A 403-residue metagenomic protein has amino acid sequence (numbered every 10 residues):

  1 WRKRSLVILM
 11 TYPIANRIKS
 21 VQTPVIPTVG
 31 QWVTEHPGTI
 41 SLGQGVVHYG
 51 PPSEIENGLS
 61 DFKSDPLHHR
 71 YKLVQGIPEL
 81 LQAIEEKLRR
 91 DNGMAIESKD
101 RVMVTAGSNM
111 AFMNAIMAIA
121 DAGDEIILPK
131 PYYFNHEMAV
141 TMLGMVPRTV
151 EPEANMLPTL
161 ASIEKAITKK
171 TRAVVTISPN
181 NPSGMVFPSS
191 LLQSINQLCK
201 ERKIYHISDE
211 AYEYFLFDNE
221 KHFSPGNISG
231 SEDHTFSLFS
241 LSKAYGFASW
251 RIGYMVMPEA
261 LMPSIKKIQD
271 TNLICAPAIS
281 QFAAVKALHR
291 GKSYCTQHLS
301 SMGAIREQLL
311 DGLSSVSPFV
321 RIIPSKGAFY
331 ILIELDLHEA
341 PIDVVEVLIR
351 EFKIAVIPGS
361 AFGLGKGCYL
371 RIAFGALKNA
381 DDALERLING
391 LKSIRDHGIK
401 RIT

Functional and structural regions predicted by a protein language model:
L9, E164, V347-V356, F362-T403: PLP-dependent enzyme catalytic core of the Aspartate aminotransferase-like
A15-A106, N114, A287-R290, A355 (+1 more regions): N-terminal small-domain helix-loop-helix segment of the aminotransferase-like
H36, L143, E201-R202, F352 (+1 more regions): Helix C-cap/helix->beta junction micro-motif
M117-T176: PLP-dependent aminotransferase-like
M145, E201-Y205, E232-D233: A short helix->loop->beta-strand "cap" motif at the edges of active sites that frequently abuts
A154-K221: Active-site phosphate-binding strand-loop segment of PLP-dependent enzymes
I228, D233-G303, E307-G312, L391 (+1 more regions): Conserved core segment of the aminotransferase class I/II
V285, S301-L310, I322-L335, K366: Conserved glycine-rich beta-strand-loop-beta hairpin in the small C-terminal domain of fold type I
